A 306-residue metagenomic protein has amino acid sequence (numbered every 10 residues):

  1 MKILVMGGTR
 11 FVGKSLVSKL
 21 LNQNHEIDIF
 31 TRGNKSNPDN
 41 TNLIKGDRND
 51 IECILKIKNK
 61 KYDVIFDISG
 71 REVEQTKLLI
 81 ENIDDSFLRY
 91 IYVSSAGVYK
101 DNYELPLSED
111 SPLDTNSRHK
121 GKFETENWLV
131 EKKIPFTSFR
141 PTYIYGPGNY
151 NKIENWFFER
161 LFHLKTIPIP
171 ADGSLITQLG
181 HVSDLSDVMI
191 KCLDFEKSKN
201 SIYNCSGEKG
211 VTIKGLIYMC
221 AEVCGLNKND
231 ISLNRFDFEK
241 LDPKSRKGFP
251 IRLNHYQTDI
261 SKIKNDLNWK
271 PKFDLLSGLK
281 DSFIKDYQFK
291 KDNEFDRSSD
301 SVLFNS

Functional and structural regions predicted by a protein language model:
I3-Q23: N-terminal Rossmann NAD(P)H-binding glycine-rich loop of SDR-like oxidoreductase domains
K77-G121, L129-K132, T137: Conserved Rossmann-fold NAD(P)-dependent oxidoreductase catalytic core, especially the SDR/UDP-sugar
E126-G148: Conserved beta-loop-beta element that borders a ligand/cofactor-binding pocket
G148, I176-S183, Y203-V223, F273 (+1 more regions): Substrate-binding strand-loop-helix patch in Rossmann-like NAD(P)-dependent oxidoreductase/epimerase domains
K152-F157, P170-L193, N200-S201, G215: Substrate-positioning beta->alpha
K191-G248, I260, F304-N305: Mid/C-terminal beta-alpha module of Rossmann-like enzyme folds, strongest in SDR-family dehydrogenases/epimerases
K240-K270, D274, F289-K291, N305: Conserved C-terminal active-site "lid" loop/helix of NAD(P)H-dependent oxidoreductases that clamps the redox cofactor
L275-S306: Amphipathic terminal alpha-helices
